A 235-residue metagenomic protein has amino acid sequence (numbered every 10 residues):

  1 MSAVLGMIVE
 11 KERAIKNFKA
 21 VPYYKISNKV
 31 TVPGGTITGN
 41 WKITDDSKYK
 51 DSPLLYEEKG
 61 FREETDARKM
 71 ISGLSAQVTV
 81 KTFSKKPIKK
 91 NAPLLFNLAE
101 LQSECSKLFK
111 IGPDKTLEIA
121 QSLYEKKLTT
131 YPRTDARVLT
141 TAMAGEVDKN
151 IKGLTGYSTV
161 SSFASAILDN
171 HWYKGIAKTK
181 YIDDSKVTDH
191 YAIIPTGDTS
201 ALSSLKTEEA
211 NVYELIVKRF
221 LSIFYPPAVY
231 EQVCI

Functional and structural regions predicted by a protein language model:
S2, P87-L95, F109, P113 (+3 more regions): Conserved phosphate/pyrophosphate-binding and hydrolysis machinery centered on Walker-type P-loop NTPases, extending
S2-P87, T188-I235: Phosphate-backbone binding and catalysis cores of DNA-processing enzymes
A3-I8, I119-S122, E146-N150: Alpha-helical scaffold elements adjacent to nucleotide-binding pockets in ATP/GTP-utilizing enzyme cores
R62, I71, K126-E214: Extended, highly charged linker/hinge segments and catalytic-adjacent loops that couple domains and form adaptable
V80-K85, N91-S106, T130-T134: Short acidic, hydrophobic short linear motifs in intrinsically disordered regions
K110-E125: Short amphipathic alpha-helical interaction segments
S122-Y124, V138-G145, P226-I235: Beta-rich nucleic-acid/ligand-interaction surfaces
